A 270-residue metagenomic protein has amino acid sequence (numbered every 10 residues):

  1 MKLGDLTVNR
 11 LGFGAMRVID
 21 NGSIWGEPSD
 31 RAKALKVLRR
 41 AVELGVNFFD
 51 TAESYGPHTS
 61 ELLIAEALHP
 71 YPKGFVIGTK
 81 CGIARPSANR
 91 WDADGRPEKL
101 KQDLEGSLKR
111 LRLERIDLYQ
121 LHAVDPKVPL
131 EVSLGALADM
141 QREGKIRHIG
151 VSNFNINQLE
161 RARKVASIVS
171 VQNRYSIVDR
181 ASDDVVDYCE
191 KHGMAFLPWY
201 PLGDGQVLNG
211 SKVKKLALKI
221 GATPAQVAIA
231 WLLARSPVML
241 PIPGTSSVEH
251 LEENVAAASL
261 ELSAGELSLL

Functional and structural regions predicted by a protein language model:
M1-F75: N-terminal binding-site loop/beta-alpha segment at the start of enzyme catalytic domains that lines or forms
G4-W25, G78-W91, R115, Q120 (+1 more regions): N-terminal small/glycine-rich loop or linker at the start of catalytic domains across soluble metabolic enzymes
D5-T7, E43, A65-V76, L108-R112 (+3 more regions): Acidic (Asp/Glu)-rich catalytic clusters
F13, A34, A41, F49 (+12 more regions): Conserved, mostly hydrophobic/aromatic
W25-K33, T59, L63, W91-Q102 (+3 more regions): Alpha-helix N-cap and loop-to-helix initiation/capping positions
E27-A41, G95-L111, N155-E160: Short, acidic/polar
L108-P126: Active-site groove signature of glycoside hydrolases
V124-L269: Beta/alpha (TIM)-barrel catalytic core signal, keyed to glycine-rich beta->alpha loops juxtaposed to Asp/Glu that bind
